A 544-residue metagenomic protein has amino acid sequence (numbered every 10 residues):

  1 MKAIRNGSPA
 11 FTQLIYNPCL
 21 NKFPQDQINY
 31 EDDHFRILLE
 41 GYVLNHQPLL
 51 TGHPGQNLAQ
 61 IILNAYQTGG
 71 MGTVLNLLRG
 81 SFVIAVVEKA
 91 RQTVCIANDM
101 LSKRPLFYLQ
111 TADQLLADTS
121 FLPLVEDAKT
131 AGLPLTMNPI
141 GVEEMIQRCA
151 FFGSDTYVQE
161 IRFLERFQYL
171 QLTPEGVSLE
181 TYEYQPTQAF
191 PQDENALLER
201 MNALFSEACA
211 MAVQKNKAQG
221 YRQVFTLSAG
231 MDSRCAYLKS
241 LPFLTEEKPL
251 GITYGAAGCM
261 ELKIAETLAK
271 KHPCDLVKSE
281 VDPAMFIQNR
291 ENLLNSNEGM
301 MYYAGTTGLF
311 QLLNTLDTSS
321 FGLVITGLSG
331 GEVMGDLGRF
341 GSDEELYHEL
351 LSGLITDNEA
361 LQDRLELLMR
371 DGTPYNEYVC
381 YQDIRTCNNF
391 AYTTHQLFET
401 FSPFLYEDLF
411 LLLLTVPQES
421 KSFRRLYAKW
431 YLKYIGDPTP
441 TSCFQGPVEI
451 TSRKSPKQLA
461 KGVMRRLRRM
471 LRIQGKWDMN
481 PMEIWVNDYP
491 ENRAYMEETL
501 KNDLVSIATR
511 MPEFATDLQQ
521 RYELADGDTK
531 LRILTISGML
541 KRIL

Functional and structural regions predicted by a protein language model:
M1-L227, M231-E280: Cysteine-centered catalytic environments shared across enzyme families
N64-G69, L77, D127, M145 (+13 more regions): Residues that form generic nucleotide/phosphate-binding pockets
T68-G72, R148-C149, N297-G299, Q520-A525: Short loop/turn hinge sites at secondary-structure boundaries
G70, S120, I435-P438, M511: Short, solvent-exposed helix-helix connector turns and helix-capping sites enriched in acidic/polar residues
L75-L78, D155-E165, N216-Y221, H395-Q396 (+5 more regions): Short coil/turn segments at secondary-structure boundaries
R91-T93, P174, Y184-P440, S452-G462 (+1 more regions): ATP-dependent adenylate-handling active sites, centered on carboxylate activation for C-N bond formation
R339-D343, D437-E523: PAPS-dependent sulfotransferase catalytic core
A508-L544: C-terminal non-catalytic accessory extensions
